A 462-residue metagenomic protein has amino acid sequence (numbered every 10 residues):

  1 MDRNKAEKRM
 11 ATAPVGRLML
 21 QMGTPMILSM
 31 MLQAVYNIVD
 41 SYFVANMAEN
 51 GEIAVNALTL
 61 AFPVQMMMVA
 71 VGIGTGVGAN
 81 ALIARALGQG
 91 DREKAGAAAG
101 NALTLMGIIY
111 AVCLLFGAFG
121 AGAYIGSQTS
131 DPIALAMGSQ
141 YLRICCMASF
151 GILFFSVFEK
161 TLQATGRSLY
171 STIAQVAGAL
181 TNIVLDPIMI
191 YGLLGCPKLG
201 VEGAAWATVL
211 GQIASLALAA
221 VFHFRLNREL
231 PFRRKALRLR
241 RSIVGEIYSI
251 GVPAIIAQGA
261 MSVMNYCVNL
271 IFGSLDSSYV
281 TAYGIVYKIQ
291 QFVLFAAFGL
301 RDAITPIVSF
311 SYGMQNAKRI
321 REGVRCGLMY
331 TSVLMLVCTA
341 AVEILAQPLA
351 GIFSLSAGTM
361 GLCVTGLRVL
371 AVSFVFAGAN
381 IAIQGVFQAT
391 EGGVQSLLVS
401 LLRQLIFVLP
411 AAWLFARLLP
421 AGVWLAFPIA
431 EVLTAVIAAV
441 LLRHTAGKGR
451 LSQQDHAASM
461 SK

Functional and structural regions predicted by a protein language model:
M1-G23, I83-F150, C196-V252, V308-S373 (+1 more regions): Short alpha-helical transmembrane segments in multi-pass integral membrane proteins
M10-N50, P63-G78, L82, G107-L114 (+5 more regions): N-terminal transmembrane alpha-helices
Q21-D40, I144, G178, G211-S215 (+4 more regions): Transmembrane helical elements of multi-pass membrane transporters/channels
M26, M30, Y42, A81 (+17 more regions): Transmembrane alpha-helix boundary and packing residues in multipass membrane permease domains and related
M30-A34, A70, Y110, L114 (+12 more regions): Residue-level hotspots within the lipid-embedded alpha helices of multi-pass solute transporters
M31, V35-N56, I125-P132, I188-L199 (+3 more regions): Helix-terminus/linker motif at the lipid-water interface of multi-pass membrane proteins
V55-L115, I152-S171, A282-A340, I344-A346 (+1 more regions): Small-residue-rich hydrophobic transmembrane alpha-helices
G76, C145-Q163, S171-A179, A204-A219 (+4 more regions): Short runs within selected transmembrane alpha-helices of multi-pass transporters and secretion channels
